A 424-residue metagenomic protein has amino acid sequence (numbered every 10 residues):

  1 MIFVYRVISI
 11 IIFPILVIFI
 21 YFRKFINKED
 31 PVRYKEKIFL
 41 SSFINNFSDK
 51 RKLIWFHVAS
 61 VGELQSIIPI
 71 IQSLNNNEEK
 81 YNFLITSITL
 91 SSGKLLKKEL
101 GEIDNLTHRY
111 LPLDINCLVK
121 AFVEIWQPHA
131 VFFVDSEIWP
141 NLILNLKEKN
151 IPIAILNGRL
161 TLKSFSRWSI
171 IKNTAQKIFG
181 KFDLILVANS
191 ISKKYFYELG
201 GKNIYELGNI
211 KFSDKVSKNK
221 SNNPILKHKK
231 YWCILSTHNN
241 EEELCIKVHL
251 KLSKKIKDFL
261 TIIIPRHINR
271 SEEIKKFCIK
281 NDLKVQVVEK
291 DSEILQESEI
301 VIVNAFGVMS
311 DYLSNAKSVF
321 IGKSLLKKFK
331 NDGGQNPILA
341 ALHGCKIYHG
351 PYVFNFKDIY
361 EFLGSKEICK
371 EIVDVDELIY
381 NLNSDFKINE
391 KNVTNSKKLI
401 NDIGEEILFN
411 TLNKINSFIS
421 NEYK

Functional and structural regions predicted by a protein language model:
M1-K424: Nucleotide-activated sugar donor-binding and catalytic core shared by glycosyltransferases and related lipid-linked
